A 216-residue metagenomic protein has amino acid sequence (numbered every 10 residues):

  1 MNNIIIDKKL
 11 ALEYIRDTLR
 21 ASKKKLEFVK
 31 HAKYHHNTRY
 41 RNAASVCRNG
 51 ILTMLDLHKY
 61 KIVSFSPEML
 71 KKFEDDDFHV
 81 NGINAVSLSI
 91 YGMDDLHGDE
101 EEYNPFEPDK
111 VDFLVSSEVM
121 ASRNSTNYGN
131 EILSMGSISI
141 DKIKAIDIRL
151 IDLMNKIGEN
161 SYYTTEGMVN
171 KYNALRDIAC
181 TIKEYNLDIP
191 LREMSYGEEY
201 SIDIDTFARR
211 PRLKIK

Functional and structural regions predicted by a protein language model:
N2-K216: NAD-dependent ADP-ribosyltransferases
